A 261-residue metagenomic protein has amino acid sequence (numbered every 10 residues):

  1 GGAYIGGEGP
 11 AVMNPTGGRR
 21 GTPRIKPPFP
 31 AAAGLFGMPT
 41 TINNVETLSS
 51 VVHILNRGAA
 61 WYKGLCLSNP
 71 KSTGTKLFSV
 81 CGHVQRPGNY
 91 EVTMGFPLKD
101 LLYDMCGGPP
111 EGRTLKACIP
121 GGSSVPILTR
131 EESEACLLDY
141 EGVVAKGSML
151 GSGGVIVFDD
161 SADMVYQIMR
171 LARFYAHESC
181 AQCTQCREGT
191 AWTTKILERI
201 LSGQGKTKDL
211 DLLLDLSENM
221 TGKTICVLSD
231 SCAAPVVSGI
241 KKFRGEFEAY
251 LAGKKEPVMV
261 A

Functional and structural regions predicted by a protein language model:
G1-M94, C106: Hydrophobic alpha-helical positions that pack around
G2-I5, P120, S124-T129, E218-V227: Short, surface-exposed loop/turn segments at secondary-structure boundaries that line and modulate
F29, S133-A261: Ferredoxin-type iron-sulfur electron-transfer modules in oxidoreductases and energy-metabolism complexes
M94-E111: Short amphipathic, charge-patterned alpha-helical segments
L98-L101, T114, S179, W192-T193: Extended, hydrophobic alpha-helical segments in both membrane/secreted and soluble proteins
G108-R113, G203-T207: Secondary-structure transition/capping motifs at alpha-helix termini and the adjoining loop/turn into the next element
P110-A145, K241: Terminal amphipathic helices with adjacent charged low-complexity linkers/tails
